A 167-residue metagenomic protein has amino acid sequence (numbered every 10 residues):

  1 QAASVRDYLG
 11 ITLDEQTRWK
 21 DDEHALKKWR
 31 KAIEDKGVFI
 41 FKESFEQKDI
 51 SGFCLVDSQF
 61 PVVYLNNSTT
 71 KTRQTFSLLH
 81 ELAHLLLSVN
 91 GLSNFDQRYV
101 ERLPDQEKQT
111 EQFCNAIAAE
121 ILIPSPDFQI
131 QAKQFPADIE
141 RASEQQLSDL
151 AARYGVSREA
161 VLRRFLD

Functional and structural regions predicted by a protein language model:
Q1-D167: Active-site hotspot residues in diverse enzymes, especially metal/ion-binding acidic/histidine motifs
